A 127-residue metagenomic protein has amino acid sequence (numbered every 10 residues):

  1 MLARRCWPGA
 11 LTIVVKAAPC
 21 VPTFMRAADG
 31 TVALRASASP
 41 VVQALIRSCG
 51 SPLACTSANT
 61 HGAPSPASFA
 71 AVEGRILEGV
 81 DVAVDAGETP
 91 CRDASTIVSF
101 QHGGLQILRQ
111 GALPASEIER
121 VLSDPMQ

Functional and structural regions predicted by a protein language model:
M1-Q127: Active-site-adjacent structural elements in enzyme catalytic cores
